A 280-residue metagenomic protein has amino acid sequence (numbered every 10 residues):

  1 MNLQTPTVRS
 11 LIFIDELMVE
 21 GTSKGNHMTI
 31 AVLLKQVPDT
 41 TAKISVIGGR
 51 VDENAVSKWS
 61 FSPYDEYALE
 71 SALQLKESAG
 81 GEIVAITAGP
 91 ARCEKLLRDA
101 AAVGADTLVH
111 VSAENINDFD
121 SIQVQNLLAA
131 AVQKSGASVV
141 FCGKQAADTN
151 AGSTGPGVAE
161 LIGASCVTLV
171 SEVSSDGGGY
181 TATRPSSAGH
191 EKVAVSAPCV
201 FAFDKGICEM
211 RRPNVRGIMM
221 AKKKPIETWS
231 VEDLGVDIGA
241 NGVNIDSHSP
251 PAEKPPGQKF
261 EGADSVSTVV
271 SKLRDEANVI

Functional and structural regions predicted by a protein language model:
S10-H27: Short, Lys/Arg-enriched N-terminal segments with co-localized hydrophobic residues within the first ~10-30 amino acids
K24-I280: N-terminal glycine-rich FAD/FM-binding segment characteristic of electron-transfer flavoproteins
